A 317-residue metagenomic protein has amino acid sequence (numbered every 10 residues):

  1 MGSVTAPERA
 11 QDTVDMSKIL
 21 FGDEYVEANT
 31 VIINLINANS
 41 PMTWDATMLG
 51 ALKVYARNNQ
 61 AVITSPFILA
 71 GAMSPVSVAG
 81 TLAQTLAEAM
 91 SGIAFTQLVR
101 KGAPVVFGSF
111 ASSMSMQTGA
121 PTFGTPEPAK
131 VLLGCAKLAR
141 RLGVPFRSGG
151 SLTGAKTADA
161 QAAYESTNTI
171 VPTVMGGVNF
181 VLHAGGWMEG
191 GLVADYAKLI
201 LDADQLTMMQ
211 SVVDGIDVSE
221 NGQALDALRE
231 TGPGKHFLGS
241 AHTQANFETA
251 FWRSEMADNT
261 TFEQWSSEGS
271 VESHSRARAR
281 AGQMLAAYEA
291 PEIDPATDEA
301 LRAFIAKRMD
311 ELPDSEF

Functional and structural regions predicted by a protein language model:
M1-N179: Helix-rich catalytic cores of soluble enzyme domains
V26-A28, S65, R100-V106, G143-G149 (+4 more regions): Flexible, glycine/charged-enriched surface loops at secondary-structure junctions
L69, S112-S115, F146-G150, L182-L192 (+3 more regions): Short acidic (Asp/Glu) and glycine-rich catalytic loops that position anionic groups and cofactors
M73, S77-T81, L86, T118-A120 (+8 more regions): Solvent-exposed, flexible loop/coil residues
L132-G239: Hydrophobic alpha-helical bundle architecture
A197-F317: Catalytic-core signal marking the mid-to-C-terminal active-site face
